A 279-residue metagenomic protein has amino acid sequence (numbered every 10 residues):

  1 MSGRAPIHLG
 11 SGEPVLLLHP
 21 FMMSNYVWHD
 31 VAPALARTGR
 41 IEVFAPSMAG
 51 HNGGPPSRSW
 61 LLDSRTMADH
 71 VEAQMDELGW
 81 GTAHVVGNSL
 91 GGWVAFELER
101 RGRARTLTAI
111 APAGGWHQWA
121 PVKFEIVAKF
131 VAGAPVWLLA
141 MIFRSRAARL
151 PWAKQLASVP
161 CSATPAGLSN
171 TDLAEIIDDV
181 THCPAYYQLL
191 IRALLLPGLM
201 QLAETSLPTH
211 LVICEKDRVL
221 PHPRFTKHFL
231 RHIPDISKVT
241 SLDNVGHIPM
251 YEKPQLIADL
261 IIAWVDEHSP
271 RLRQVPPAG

Functional and structural regions predicted by a protein language model:
G3, L9, E42-L90, A120: Active-site loop/oxyanion-hole signature of alpha/beta-hydrolase fold enzymes
I7-P55: Conserved HGGG/HGGXW glycine-rich cap/lid loop of the alpha/beta-hydrolase fold
N25-D30, G53-P56, Q118, L220-P223 (+1 more regions): Short N-terminal helix/helix-N-cap motif within the alpha/beta-hydrolase-1
P33, A203-V245: Conserved loop-alpha-helix segment in the C-terminal half of the alpha/beta-hydrolase fold that carries the catalytic
G92-G102, L107: Short glycine-enriched nucleophile-adjacent loop and the immediately C-terminal alpha-helix near the catalytic center
A104-A140: Flexible "cap/lid" loop of the alpha/beta hydrolase fold
I142-A203: Conserved alpha/beta-hydrolase catalytic His-Asp/Glu region
D235-G279: Catalytic active-site module of serine/aspartate enzymes centered on a nucleophile-bearing elbow/loop
